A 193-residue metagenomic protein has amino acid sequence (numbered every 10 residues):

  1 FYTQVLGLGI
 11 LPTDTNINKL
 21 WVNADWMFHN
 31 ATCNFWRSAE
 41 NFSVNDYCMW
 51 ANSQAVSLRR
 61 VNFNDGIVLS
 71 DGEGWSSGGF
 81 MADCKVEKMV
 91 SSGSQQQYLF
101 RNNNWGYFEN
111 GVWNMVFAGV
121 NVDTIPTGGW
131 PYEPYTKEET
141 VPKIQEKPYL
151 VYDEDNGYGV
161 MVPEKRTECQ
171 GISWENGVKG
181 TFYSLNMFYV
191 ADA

Functional and structural regions predicted by a protein language model:
F1-L6, P12-N16, N23-F28, F35-E40 (+5 more regions): Extracellular "leader-to-stem" segments immediately downstream of a signal peptide or signal-anchor in secreted/lumenal
L20-V22, G66: Short regulatory "switch" loops immediately downstream of catalytic or recognition motifs within protein catalytic
V44-G78: Eukaryote-skewed repeat-based solenoidal scaffolds used as protein-protein interaction platforms, primarily
G66-V68, V86-S91: Short acidic/polar capping segments at secondary-structure boundaries
